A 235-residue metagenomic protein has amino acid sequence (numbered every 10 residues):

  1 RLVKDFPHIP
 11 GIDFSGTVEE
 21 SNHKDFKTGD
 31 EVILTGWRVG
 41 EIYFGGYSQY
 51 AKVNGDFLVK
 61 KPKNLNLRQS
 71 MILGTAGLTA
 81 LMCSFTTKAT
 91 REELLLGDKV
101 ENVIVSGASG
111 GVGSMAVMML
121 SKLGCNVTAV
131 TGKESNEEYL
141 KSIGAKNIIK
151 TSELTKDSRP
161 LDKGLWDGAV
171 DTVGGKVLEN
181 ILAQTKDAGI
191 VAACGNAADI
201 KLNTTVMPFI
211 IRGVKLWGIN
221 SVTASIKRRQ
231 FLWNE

Functional and structural regions predicted by a protein language model:
L2-V39: Glycine-rich beta-strand-centered segment in the early N-terminal region that forms part of a ligand/cofactor-binding
D30-E31, Y50, K122, I190: Residue-level marker of beta-strand positions
I33-L34, I104, A192: Hydrophobic beta-strand signal
G40-G55, R228: A structural motif shared across PLP-dependent enzymes of the aminotransferase-like
M71-T151: Mid-domain Rossmann-like dinucleotide-binding core that forms the NAD(H)/NADP(H) cofactor-binding site
L154-G164: Short amphipathic alpha-helix with an adjacent loop that forms part of the alpha/beta core around
K176-E235: Glycine-rich phosphate-binding loop and adjacent beta-alpha segment of Rossmann(oid) nucleotide-cofactor-binding
